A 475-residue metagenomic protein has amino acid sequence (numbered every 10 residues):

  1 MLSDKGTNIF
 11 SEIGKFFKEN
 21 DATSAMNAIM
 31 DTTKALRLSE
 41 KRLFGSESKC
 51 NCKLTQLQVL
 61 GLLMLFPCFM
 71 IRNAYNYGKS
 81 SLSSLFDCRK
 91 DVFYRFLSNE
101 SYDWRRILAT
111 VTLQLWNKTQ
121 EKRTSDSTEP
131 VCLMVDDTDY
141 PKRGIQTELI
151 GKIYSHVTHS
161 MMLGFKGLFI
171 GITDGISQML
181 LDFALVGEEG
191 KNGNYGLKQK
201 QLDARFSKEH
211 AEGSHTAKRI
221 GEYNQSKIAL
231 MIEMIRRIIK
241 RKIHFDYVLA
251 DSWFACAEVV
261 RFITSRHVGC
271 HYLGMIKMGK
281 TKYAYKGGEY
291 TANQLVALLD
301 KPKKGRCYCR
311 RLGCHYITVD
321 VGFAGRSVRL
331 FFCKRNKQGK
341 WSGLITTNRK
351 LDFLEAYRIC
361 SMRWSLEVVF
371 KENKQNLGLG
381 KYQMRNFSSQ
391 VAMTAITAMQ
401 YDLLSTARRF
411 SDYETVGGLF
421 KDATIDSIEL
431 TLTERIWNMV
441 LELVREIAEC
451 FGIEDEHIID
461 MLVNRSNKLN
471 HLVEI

Functional and structural regions predicted by a protein language model:
M1-T55, F66-F69, S84-L85, G187 (+9 more regions): A short, flexible helix-boundary coil/loop motif
K5, K41-L54, F69-I145, K152 (+11 more regions): Electropositive nucleic-acid engagement tracts
L62-L65, K340-W364: Extended, non-catalytic structural segments that build the interaction scaffolds of large macromolecular assemblies
M70, D91-R95, V157-F245, A324-G343 (+1 more regions): Electropositive, glycine- and tryptophan-enriched low-complexity nucleic-acid-binding patches
S98-Q201, H315-T318: Active-site-proximal, Lys/Arg-enriched surface segment that forms a nucleic-acid-binding/basic interface patch
E129, V135-D139, F353-M384: Short amphipathic alpha-helical "interface-anchor" segments enriched in bulky aromatics
L249-C256, M278-K280: Acidic, metal-coordinating catalytic cores used for nucleic-acid/nucleotide bond scission and strand-transfer chemistry
V268-T281: Acidic, His- and aromatic-enriched active-site or binding-groove loops in soluble protein domains that engage sugars
